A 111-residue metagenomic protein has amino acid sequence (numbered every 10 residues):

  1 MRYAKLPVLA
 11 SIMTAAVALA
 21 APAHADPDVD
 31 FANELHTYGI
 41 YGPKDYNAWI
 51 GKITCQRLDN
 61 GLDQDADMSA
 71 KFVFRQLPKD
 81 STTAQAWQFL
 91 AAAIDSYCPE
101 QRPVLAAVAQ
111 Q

Functional and structural regions predicted by a protein language model:
M1-A25: Classic N-terminal secretory signal peptides
D26-L77, A84-A92, S96: Short N-proximal segments of mature Sec-exported proteins
E100-Q111: Short, low-complexity, Pro/Ser/Thr/Gly-rich segments in the mature regions of secreted, periplasmic
